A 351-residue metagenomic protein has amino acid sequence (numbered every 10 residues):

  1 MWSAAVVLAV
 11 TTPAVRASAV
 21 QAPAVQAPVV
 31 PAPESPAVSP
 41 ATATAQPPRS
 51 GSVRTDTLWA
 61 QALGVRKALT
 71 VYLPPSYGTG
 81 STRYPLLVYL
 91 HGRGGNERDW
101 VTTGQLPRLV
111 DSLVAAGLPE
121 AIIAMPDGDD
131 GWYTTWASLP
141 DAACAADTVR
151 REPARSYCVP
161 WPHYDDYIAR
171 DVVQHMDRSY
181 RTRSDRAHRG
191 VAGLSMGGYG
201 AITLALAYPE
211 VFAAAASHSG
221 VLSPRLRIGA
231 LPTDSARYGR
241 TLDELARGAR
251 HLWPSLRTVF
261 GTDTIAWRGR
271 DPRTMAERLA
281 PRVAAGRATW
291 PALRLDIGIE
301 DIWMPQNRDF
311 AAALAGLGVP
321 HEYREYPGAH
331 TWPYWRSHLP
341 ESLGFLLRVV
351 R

Functional and structural regions predicted by a protein language model:
M1-P13: Bacterial N-terminal signal peptides
P31-R351: Non-catalytic cap/lid and distal C-terminal segments of serine-dependent acyl enzymes
